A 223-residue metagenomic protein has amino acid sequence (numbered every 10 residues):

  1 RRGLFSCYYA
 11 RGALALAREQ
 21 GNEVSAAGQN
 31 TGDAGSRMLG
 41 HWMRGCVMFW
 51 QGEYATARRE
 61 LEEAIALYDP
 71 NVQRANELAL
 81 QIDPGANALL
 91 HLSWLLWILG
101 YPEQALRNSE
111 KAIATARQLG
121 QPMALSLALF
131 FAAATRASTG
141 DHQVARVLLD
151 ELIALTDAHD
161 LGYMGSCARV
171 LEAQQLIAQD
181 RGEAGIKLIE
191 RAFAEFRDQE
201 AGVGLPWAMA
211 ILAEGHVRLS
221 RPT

Functional and structural regions predicted by a protein language model:
R1-R11, M38-W50, L90-W97, F130-A134: Non-membrane alpha-helical segments in proteins
L14, R18-G21, A27-G28, D33-G35 (+3 more regions): Asp-box/WD-like beta-propeller blade repeats and closely related beta-sheet repeat scaffolds
Q20, V24-A27, H41, T56-L67 (+2 more regions): Helix-coil-helix junctions within alpha-helical repeat/solenoid scaffolds
T31, A75, A116: Inter-helical turn/loop segments and adjacent helix faces that build the functional surface of alpha-helical bundle
C46, D69-P70: Phospho-regulated, Ser/Thr/Pro-rich intrinsically disordered or coiled-coil terminal scaffolds of eukaryotic
P70-P84, D198-L205: Acidic, Ser/Thr-rich low-complexity linear motifs
